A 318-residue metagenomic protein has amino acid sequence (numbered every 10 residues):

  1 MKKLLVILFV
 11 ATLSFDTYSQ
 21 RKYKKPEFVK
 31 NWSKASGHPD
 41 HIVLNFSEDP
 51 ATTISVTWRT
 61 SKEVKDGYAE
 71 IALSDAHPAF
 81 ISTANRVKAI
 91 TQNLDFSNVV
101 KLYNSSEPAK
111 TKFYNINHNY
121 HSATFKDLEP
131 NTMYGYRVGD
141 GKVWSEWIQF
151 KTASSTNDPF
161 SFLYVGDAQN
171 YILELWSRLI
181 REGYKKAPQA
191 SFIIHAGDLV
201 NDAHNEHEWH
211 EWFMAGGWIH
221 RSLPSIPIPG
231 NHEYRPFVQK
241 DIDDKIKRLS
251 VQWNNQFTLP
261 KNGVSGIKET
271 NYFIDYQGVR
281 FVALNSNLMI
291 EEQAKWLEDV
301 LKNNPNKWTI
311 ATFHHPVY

Functional and structural regions predicted by a protein language model:
L4-T12: Sec-dependent N-terminal signal peptides
Y18-Y164, K185: Acidic, histidine-bearing metal-coordination/catalytic regions of metal-dependent phosphoesterases
G37, G67, Y114-I116, N303-Y318: Active-site-proximal loop/helix segment associated with metal-binding centers of metalloenzymes
K62, A168-Y171, L199-D202, N231-R235 (+2 more regions): Solvent-exposed loop/turn segments at secondary-structure junctions within structured extracellular/periplasmic domains
N115, N119-K126, M133-Q149, E208-T309: Extended active-site neighborhood of metal-dependent phosphoesterases/phosphodiesterases
F160-F192: Compositionally biased low-complexity segments at domain edges in trafficked proteins and select soluble regulators
Y164-G166, F192-D198, P224-N231, L284-N285 (+1 more regions): Active-site neighborhood of phospho(di)ester-bond hydrolases with catalytic His/Asp-centered motifs
L173-S177, N205-W209, A294: Conserved strand-to-helix beginnings and helix N-cap segments that scaffold or border functional pockets
